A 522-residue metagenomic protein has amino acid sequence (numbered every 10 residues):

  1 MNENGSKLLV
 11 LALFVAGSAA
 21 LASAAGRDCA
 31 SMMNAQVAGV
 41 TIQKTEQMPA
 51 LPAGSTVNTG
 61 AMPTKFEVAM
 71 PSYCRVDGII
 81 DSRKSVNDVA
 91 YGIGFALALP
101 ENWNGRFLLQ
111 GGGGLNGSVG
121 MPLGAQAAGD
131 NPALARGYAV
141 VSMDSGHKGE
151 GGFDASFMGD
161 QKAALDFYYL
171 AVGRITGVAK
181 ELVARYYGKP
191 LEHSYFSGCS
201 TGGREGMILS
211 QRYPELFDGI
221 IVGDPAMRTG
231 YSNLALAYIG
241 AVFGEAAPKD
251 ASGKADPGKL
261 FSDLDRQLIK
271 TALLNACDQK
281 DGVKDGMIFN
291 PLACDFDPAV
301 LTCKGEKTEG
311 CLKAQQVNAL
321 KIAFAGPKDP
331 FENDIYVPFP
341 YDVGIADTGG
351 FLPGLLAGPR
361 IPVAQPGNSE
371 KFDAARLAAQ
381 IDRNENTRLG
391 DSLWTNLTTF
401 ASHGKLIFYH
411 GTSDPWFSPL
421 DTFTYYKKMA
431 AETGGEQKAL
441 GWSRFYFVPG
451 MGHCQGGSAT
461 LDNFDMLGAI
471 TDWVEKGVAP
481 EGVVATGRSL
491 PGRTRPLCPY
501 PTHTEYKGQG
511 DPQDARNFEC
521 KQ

Functional and structural regions predicted by a protein language model:
V10-A19: Bacterial N-terminal signal peptides
S23-N104, V119-A128, K270, V283-I288 (+4 more regions): Catalytic-loop region of hydrolases
V86-Y91, V119-Q126, G151-S156, M207-R212 (+8 more regions): Short, solvent-exposed loop/turn and secondary-structure capping segments
N104, G112-G188, L234-A235, V242 (+2 more regions): Cap/lid segment of the alpha/beta-hydrolase catalytic domain
K189-S200: Alpha/beta-hydrolase fold nucleophile elbow
G198-I208: Glycine-rich nucleophile elbow surrounding the catalytic serine of serine-hydrolase chemistry
I208-S210, E215-K328, F447, L461-D462: A catalytic-pocket lid/entrance helix-loop region that shapes and gates access to the active site across common
F408-H410: Short beta-strand/loop motif that positions the catalytic acidic residue of the alpha/beta-hydrolase fold
